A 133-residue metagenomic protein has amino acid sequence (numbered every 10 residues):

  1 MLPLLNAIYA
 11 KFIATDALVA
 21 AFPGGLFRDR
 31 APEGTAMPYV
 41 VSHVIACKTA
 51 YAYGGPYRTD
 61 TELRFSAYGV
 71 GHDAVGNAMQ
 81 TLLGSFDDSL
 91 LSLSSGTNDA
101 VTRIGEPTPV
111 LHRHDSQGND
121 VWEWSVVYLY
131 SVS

Functional and structural regions predicted by a protein language model:
M1, L5, H72-V75, M79: Generic alpha-helical secondary structure
M1-G55, S89-V101: Small/polar-rich, solvent-exposed N-terminal microdomains that initiate assembly or binding
R28-R30, D60, M79: Generic alpha-helical hydrophobic packing signal
E33-T35, T49-A52, A74, L111-Q117: A broad, structure-centric signal for solvent-exposed, well-ordered loop/edge residues that line or flank functional
V41-H43, G54-Y57, A78-Q80, S116-N119: Surface-exposed beta-strand edges and their flanking turn/coil or helix-capping segments
Y57-V75, L82, D120-V132: Oligomerization/assembly interface segments of phage tail-like spikes and tubes
M79-D87: Bilobed periplasmic-binding protein/Venus flytrap-like ligand-binding cleft at the lobe interface of extracytoplasmic
D87-V132: Acidic-leaning, charged glycine-interspersed low-complexity segments
